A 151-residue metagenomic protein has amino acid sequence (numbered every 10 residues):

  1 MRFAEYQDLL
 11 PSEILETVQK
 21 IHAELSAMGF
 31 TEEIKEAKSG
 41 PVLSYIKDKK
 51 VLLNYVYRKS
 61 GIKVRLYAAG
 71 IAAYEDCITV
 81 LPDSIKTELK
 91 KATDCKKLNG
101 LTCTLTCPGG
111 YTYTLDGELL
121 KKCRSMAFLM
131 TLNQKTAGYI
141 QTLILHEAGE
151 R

Functional and structural regions predicted by a protein language model:
M1-R151: Charge-dense, helix-prone N-terminal extensions
